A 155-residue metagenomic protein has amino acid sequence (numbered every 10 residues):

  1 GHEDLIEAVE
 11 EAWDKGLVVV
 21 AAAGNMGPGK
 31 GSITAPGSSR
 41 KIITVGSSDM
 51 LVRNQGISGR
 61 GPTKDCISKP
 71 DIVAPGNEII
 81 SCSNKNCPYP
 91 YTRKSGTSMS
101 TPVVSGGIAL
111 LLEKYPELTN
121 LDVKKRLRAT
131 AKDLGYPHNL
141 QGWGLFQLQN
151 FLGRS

Functional and structural regions predicted by a protein language model:
G1, G24, G61, G76 (+2 more regions): Glycine-centered flexibility motif
G1-K41, K64-I67, N84-T101, L140: Substrate-binding/access-modulating region of protease and related hydrolase catalytic domains
E3, A12-K15, C82, L110-K114 (+1 more regions): Structured segments of extracytoplasmic/periplasmic soluble domains in secreted or envelope-associated proteins
I6, K30-I33, N54, V104-I108 (+2 more regions): Extracytoplasmic/secreted envelope proteins and their assembly/folding machinery, especially bacterial periplasmic
A21-K30, I57-C66, R126-T130, R154-S155: Hydrophobic transmembrane alpha-helix bundles
A23-G27, S48-L51, N77-E78, R128-L134: Acidic, glycine-rich active-site loops and adjacent beta-strand->loop/helix elements that engage anionic groups
G37-E113, E117, N150: Extracellular S/T/G-rich loop segment that most often corresponds to the catalytic His/Ser-adjacent loop
E113-S155: C-terminal subdomain of the subtilisin-like protease fold in secreted/lumenal serine endopeptidases
